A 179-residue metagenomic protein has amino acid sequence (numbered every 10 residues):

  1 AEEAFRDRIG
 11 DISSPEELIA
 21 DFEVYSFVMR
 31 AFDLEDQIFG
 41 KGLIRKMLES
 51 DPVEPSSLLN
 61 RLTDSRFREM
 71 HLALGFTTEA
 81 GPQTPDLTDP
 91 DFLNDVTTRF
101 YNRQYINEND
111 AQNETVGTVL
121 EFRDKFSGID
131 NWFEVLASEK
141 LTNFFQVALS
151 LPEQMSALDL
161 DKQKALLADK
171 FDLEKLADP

Functional and structural regions predicted by a protein language model:
A1-E23, F27-P179: General marker for long, soluble alpha-helical cores
